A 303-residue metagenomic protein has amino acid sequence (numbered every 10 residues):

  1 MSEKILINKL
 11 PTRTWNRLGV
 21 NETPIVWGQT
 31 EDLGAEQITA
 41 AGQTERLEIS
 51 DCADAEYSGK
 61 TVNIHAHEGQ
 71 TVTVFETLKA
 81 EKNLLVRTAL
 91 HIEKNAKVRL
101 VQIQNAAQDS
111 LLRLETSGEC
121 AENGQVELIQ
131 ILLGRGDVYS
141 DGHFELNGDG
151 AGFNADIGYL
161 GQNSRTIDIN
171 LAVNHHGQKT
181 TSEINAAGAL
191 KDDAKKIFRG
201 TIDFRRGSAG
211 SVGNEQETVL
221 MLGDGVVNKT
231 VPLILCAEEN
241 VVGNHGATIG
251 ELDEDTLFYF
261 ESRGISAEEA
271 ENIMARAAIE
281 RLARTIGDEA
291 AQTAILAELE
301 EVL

Functional and structural regions predicted by a protein language model:
M1-A53: Long, low-complexity, mixed-charge
T14, I279-L282, I295, L299: Generic structural signal of hydrophobic/aromatic residues within well-ordered alpha-helices of folded domains
G34-F258, S262-I265, I286, Q292-L303: Conserved beta-strand/loop scaffold segments within soluble protein domains that form the structured core and edges
Y259-R281: Extended amphipathic alpha-helical segments enriched in small hydrophobics
